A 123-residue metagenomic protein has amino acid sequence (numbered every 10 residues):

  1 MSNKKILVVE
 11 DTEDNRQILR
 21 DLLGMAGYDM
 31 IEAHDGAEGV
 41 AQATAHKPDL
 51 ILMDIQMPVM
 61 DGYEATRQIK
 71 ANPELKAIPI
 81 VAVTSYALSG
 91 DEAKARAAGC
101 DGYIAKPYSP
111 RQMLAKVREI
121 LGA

Functional and structural regions predicted by a protein language model:
E10: Conserved acidic carboxylate
Q17-M25: Charged docking surfaces used in two-component/phosphorelay signaling
G27-H34, Q42, I104: Short hydrophobic/Thr-rich beta-strand motif most characteristic of the beta2 strand and flanking loop of CheY-like
H46-L52: Active-site beta3 strand of CheY-like receiver
M57: Receiver (REC) domain active-site loop signature in two-component systems and cognate sites in sensor histidine kinases
Y108-V117: C-terminal output helix
